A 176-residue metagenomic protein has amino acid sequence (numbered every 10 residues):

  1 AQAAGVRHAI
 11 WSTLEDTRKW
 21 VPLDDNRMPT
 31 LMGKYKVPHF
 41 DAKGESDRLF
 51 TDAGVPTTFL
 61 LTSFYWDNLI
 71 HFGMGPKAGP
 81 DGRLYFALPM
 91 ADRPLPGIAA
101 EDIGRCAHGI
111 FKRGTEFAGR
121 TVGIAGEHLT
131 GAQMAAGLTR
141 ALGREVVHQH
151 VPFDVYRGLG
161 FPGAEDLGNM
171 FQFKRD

Functional and structural regions predicted by a protein language model:
A1: A short, gly/pro- and small-residue-rich
A4-I10, L14-V147, D154-G163: Oxidoreductase cofactor-interface core, primarily capturing Rossmann-like NAD(P)-dependent enzymes
F173-D176: NAD(P)-dependent Rossmann-like dehydrogenase/reductase catalytic/cofactor-binding core
